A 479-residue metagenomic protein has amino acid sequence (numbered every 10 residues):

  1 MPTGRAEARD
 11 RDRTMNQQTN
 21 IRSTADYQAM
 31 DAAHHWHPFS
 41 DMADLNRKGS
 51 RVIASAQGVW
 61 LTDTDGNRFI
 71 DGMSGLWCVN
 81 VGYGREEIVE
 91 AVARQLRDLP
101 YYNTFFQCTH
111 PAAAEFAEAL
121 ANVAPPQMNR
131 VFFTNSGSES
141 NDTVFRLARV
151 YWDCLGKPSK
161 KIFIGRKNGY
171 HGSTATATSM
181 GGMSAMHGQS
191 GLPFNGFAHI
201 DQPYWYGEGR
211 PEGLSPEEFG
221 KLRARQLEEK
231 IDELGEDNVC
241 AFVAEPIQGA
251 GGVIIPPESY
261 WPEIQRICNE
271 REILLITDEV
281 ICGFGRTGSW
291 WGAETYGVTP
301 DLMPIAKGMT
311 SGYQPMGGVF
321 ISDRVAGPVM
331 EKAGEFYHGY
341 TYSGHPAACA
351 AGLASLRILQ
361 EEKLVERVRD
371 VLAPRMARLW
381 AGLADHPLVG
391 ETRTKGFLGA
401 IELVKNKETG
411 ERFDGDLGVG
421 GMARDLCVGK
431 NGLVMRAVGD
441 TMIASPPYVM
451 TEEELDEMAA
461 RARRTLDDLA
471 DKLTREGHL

Functional and structural regions predicted by a protein language model:
G4-T14: Short, Lys/Arg-enriched N-terminal segments with co-localized hydrophobic residues within the first ~10-30 amino acids
N16-L479: Conserved N-terminal phosphate-binding loop of PLP-dependent enzymes in the Aspartate aminotransferase
